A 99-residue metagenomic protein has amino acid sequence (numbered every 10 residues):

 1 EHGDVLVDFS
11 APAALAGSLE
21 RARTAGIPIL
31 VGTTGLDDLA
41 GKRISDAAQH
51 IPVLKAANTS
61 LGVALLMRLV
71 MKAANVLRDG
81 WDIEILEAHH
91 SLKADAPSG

Functional and structural regions predicted by a protein language model:
E1-D4: Conserved N-terminal Rossmann-fold NAD(P) cofactor-binding segment
L6-V7, V31: N-terminal Rossmann-like NAD(P) cofactor-binding module of classical short-chain dehydrogenase/reductase
S10: Conserved NAD(P)H cofactor-binding loop of Rossmann-fold oxidoreductase domains
A13-A25, G32-A56, L61-A74: Rossmann-fold NAD(P)-binding glycine/threonine-rich loop
N58-L61, L65-G99: Conserved anion/nucleotide-ligand pocket segment
